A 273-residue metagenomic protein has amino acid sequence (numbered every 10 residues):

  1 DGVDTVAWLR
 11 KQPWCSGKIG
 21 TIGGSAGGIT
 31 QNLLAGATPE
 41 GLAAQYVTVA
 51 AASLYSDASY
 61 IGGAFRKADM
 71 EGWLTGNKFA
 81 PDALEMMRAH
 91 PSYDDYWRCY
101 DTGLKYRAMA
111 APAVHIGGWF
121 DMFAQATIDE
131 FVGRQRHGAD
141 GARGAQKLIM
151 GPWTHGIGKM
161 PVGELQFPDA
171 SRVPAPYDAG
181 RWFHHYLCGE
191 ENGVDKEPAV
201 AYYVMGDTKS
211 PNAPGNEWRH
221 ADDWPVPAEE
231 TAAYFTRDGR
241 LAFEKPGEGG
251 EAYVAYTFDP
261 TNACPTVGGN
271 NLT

Functional and structural regions predicted by a protein language model:
D1-V194: Active-site-proximal cap/loop segments of hydrolase catalytic domains
E164-T273: C-terminal, loop-rich substrate-recognition/catalytic regions characterized by aromatic stacking residues
